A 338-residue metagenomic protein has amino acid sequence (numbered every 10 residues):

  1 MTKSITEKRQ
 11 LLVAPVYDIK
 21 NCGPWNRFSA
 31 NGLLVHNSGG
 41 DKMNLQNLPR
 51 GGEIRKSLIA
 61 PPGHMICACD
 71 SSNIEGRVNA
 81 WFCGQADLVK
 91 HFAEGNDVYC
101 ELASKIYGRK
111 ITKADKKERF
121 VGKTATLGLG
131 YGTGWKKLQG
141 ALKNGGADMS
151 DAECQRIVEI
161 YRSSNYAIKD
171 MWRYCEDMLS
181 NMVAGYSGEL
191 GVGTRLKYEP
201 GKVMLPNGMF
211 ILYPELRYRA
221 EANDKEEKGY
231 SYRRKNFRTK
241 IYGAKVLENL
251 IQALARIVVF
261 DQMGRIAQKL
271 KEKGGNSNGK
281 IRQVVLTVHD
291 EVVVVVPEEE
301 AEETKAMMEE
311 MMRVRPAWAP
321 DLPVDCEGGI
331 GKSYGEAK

Functional and structural regions predicted by a protein language model:
M1-I111, Y174-E291, A306-M312: Acidic, glycine-rich two-metal-ion catalytic cores of nucleic acid-processing enzymes
E75-N79, L102, V121-L129, I157-Y161 (+1 more regions): Short alpha-helical scaffolding segments that buttress acidic/His motifs in well-ordered protein cores
N79, G130, K137-S150, I157 (+2 more regions): Catalytic palm subdomain of template-directed nucleic-acid polymerases, centered on the conserved carboxylate motif
C83, K113-G132: Amphipathic, charged-and-aliphatic alpha-helical interface segments that function as noncatalytic docking
Y107-R119, G146-V158, P320: Short, surface-exposed acidic
F120-G122, V285-E291, D321-P323: Short Gly/Ser/Thr- and Asp/Glu-enriched loop/turn motifs at secondary-structure junctions
T133-L138, V259, C326: Helix-rich, typically C-terminal accessory recognition domains appended to large enzymatic cores
E153-S187, E299-K338: Polymerase palm active-site segment centered on the conserved acidic dipeptide of motif C
